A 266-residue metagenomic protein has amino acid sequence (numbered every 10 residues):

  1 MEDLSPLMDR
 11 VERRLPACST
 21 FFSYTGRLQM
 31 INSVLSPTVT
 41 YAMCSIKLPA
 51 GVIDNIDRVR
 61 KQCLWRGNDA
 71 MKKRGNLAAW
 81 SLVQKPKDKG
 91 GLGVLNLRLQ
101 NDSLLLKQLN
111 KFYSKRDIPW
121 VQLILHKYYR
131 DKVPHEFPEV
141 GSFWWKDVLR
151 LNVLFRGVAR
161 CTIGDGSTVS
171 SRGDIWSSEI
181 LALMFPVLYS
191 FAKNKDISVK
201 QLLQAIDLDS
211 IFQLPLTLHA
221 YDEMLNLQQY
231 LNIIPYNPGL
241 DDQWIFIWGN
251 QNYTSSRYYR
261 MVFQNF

Functional and structural regions predicted by a protein language model:
M1-F266: A helix-boundary/hinge signal
